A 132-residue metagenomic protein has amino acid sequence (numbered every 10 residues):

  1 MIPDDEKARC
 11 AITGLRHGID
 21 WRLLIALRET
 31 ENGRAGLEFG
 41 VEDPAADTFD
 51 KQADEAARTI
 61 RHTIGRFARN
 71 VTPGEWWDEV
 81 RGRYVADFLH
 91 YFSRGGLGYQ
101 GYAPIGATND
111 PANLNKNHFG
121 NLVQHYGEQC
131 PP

Functional and structural regions predicted by a protein language model:
M1-E29: Export/targeting segments at the very N-terminus of extracytoplasmic proteins
I2-D4, L15-H17, D43-P132: Non-catalytic cell-wall polysaccharide-engagement segments
L24-I25, G33-Q52: Short, surface-exposed glycine/acidic/tryptophan-bearing loops
T30-A35, G95-G98: A short structural micro-motif
